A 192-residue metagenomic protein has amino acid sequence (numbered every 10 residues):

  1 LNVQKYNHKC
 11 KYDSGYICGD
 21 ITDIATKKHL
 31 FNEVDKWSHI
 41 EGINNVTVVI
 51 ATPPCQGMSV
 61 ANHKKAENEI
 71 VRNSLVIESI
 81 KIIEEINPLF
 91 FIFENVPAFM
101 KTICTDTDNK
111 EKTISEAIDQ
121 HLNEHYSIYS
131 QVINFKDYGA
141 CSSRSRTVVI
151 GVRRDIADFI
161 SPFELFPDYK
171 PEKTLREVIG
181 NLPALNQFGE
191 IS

Functional and structural regions predicted by a protein language model:
L1-T22: SAM cofactor-binding core of SAM-dependent methyltransferases, primarily the Rossmann-like beta-alpha-beta module
N2-V3, K27, F188-G189: Short, solvent-exposed loop/turn elements at domain surfaces
K9-Y12, V49, E84-N87: Short, solvent-exposed loop/edge-beta patches enriched in aromatic
Y16, V48, F90: Hydrophobic "anchor" residues on beta-strands that sit immediately upstream of conserved functional sites
I17-K27, V132-K136: Conserved acidic residues
G19, I50-A51, F93: Redox-cofactor binding/interface segments in oxidoreductases and associated redox assembly factors
L30-N45, C55-S192: Class I S-adenosyl-L-methionine
